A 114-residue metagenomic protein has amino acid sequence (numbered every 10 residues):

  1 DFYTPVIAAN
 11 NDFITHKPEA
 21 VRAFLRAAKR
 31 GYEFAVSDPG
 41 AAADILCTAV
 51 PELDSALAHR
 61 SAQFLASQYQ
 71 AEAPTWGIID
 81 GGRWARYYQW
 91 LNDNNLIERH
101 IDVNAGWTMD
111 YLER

Functional and structural regions predicted by a protein language model:
D1-K17, L25, F64-Q68, N104-E113: Periplasmic-binding protein-like
H16-N94: Secondary-structure end/capping motifs
A85-R114: Conserved C-terminal helix/tail region of periplasmic/extracytoplasmic solute-binding proteins
